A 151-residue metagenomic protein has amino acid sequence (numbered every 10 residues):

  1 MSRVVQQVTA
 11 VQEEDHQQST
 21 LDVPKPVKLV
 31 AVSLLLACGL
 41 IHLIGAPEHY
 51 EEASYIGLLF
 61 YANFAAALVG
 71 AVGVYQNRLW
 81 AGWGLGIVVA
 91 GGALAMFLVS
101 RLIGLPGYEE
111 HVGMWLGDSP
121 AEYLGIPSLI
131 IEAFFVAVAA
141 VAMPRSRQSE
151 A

Functional and structural regions predicted by a protein language model:
S2-A151: Membrane-interface extramembranous regions
